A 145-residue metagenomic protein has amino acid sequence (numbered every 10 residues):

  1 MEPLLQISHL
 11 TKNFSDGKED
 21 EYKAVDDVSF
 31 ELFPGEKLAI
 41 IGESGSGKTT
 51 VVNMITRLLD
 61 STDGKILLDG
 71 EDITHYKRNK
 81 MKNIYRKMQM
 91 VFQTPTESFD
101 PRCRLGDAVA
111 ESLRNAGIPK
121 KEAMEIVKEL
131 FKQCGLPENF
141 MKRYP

Functional and structural regions predicted by a protein language model:
K18, I73-Q89, N115: ABC ATPase NBD coupling module
G35, L59-L67: Conserved post-Walker A/P-loop segment of ABC ATPase nucleotide-binding domains
I41-E43: The feature captures the beta-strand-to-loop junction immediately N-terminal to the Walker
T56: Helix-to-loop junction immediately C-terminal to a conserved catalytic motif
G64-D72, I84, I126: Conserved ABC transporter NBD signature motif
D72, K121-N139: Conserved ABC ATPase "signature" region
T94, C103-R114: Q-loop/switch helix immediately C-terminal to the Walker
